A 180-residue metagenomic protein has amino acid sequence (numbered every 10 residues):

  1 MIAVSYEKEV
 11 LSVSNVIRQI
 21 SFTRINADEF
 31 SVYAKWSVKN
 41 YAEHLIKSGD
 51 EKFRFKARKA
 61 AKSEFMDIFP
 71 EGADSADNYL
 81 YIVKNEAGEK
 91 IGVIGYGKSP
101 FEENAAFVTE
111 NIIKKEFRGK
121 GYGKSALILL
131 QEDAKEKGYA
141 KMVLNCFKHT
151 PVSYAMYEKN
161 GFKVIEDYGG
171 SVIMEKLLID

Functional and structural regions predicted by a protein language model:
I2-N15, I173-D180: Terminal substrate-recognition subdomain of acyl/acetyltransferases
N15-K115, L129, D133, E166-G169 (+1 more regions): Acetyl-CoA-dependent GNAT
K114, R118, L144-S153, G170-E175: Conserved beta-strand-loop-alpha-helix junction that forms the acyl-donor binding cleft
F117, G121-L129: Conserved acetyl-CoA pyrophosphate-binding loop and the N-cap/start of the following alpha-helix in GNAT-like
R118, K135, E158: Short polybasic/polar patches that bind polyanions
G121, G138, G161: Short glycine-rich hinge loops at helix-strand junctions in the catalytic core of two-component histidine kinases
K124, K148-E166, V172: Conserved active-site alpha-helix within GNAT-family acetyltransferase domains
K135-N145: Conserved GNAT acetyl-CoA-binding A-motif
